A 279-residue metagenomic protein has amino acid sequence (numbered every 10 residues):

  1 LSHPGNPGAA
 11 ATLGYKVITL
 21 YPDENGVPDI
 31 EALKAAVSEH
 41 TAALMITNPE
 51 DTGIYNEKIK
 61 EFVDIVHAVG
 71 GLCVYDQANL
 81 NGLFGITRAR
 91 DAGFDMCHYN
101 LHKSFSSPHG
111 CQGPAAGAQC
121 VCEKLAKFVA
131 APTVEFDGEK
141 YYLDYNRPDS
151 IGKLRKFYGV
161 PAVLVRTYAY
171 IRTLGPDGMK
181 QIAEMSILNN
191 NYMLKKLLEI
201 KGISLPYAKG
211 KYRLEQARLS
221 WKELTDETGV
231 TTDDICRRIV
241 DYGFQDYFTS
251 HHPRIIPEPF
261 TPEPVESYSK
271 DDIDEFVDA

Functional and structural regions predicted by a protein language model:
L1-E139, G229-V230, E258: Conserved PLP-enzyme active-site core in the AAT-like
S2, A9, A35-A36, P206-K209 (+2 more regions): Replace "in large, NTP-powered and nucleic-acid-processing enzymes" with "in large, NTP-powered factors and other
I46-P49, L219-W221, P264-E266: Short glycine-centered, acidic/aromatic-flanked micro-motifs in structured strand/loop junctions that mark active-site
M96-K222: Active-site C-terminal subdomain of aminotransferase-like
N189, M193-L197, G229-G243: Short amphipathic alpha-helix segments
T225-D233, K270-D274: Short, conserved charged micro-motifs
V240-T261: Conserved PLP cofactor-binding pocket of PLP-dependent enzymes
R254-A279: PLP-dependent enzyme catalytic core of the Aspartate aminotransferase-like
